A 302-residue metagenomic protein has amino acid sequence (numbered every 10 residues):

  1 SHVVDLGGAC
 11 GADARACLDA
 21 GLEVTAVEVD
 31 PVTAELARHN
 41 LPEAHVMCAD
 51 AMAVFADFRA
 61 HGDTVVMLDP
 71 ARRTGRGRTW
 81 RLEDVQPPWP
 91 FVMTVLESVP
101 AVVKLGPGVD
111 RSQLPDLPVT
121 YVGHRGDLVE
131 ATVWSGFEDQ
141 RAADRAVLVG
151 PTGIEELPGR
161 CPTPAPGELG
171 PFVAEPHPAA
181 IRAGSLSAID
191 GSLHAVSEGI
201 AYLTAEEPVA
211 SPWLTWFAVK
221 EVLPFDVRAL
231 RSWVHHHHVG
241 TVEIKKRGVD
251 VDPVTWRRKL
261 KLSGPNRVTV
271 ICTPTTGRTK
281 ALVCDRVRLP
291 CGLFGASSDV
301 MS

Functional and structural regions predicted by a protein language model:
S1-S302: SAM-dependent transferase fold signal centered on methyltransferase-like domains, encompassing both Class I
